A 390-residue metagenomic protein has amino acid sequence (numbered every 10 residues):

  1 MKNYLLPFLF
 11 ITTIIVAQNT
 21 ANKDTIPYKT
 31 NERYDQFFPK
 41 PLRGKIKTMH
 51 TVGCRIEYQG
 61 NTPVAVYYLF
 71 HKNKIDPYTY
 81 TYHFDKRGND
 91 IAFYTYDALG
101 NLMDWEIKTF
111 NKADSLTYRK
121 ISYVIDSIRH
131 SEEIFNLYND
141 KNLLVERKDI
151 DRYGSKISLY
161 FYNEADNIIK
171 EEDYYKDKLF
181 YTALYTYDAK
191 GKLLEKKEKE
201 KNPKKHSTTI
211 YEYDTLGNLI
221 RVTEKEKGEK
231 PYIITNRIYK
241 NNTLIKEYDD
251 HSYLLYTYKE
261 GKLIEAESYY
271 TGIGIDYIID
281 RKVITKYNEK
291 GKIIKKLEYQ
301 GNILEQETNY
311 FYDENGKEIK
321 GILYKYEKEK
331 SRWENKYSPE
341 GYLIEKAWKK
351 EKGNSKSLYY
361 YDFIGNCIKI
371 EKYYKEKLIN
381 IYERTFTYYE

Functional and structural regions predicted by a protein language model:
M1-T25: Bacterial Sec-dependent N-terminal signal peptides
Q18-E390: Buried hydrophobic residues that stabilize the cores of well-folded domains
